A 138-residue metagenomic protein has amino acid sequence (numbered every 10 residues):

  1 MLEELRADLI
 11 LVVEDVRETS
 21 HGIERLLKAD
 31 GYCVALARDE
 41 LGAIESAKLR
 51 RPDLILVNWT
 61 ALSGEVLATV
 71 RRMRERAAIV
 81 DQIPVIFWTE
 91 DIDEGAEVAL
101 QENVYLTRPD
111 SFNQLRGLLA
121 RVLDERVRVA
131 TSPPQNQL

Functional and structural regions predicted by a protein language model:
M1-R17, E75-A78, T107, S111-L138: Non-catalytic signal-transmission and effector/linker regions of two-component phosphorelay proteins
L11, P84-I86: Conserved hydrophobic packing residues within short motifs/helices of P-loop NTPase cores of ABC-family ATPases
E14-V16, D39, E90: Acidic di-acidic motifs
V16-L36: Two-component/phosphorelay signaling modules centered on CheY-like receiver
R38-L54: Acidic, metal-coordinating helix/loop segments flanking the phosphotransfer/catalytic sites of two-component signaling
R51-D53, A78-P84: His-Asp phosphorelay/catalytic-motif detector in bacterial-type signaling
L56-R74: Conserved phosphotransfer microenvironments
G64-A68, I86-G117: Alpha4 helix (beta4-alpha4-beta5 surface) of REC/receiver domains from two-component response regulators
